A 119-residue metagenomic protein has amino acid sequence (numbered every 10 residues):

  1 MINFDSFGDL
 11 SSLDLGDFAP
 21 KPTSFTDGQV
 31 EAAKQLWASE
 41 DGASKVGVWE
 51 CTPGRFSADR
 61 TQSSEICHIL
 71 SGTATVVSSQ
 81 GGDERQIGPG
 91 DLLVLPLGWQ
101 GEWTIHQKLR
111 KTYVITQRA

Functional and structural regions predicted by a protein language model:
M1-A43: A short, N-terminal "cap"/entry segment at the start of jelly-roll beta-barrel domains of the cupin/DSBH fold
K45-T61, P96-L97: Conserved short histidine dyad/triad with adjacent acidic residue
C51, T61-V76: Short, conserved beta-strand element in jelly-roll/cupin
T52, Q62, G81, W99 (+1 more regions): A generic "binding-loop/recognition-motif" signal
G88-P89, L97-A119: Ligand-binding loop in jelly-roll beta-barrel domains
